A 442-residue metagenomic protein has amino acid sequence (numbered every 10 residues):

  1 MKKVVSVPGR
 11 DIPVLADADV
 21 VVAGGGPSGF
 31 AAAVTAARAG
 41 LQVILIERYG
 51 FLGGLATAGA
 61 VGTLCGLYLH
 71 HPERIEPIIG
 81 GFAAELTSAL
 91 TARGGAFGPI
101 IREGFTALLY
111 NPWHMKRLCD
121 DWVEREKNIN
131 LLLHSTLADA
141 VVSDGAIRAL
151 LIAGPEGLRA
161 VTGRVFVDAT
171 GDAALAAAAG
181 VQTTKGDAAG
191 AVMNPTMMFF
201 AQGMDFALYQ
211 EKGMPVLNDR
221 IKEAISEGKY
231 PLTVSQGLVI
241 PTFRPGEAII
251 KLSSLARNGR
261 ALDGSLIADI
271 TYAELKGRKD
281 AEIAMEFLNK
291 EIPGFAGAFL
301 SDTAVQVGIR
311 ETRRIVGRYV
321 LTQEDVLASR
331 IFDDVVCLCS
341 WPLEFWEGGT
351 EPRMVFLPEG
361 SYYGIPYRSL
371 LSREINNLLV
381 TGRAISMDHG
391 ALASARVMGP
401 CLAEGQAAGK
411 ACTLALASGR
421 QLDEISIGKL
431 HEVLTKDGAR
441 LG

Functional and structural regions predicted by a protein language model:
M1-V20: Extreme N-terminal leader/targeting segments of oxidoreductases
K2-K3, D11, L55, T63 (+3 more regions): Flavin (FAD/FMN)-binding glycine-rich loop and adjacent Rossmann-like elements that form
G9, T35, L41-Q42, E47-D139 (+3 more regions): Conserved N-terminal/central alpha/beta ligand/cofactor-binding core
V14-A18, S28, T57, R159: Ligand-binding pocket scaffold of soluble enzyme catalytic domains
A18-D19, A39-Q42, K127-I129, R159 (+2 more regions): Loop/turn elements at helix/coil->beta-strand transitions in domains of secreted/extracellular proteins
V20-V43: N-terminal Rossmann-like FAD-binding beta1-loop-alpha1 element of flavoenzymes
G24-P27, L52, E73-P77, T106-Y110 (+2 more regions): Alpha-helix capping and helix-loop boundary segments enriched in small/acidic/polar residues
D144-L150: Short, hydrophobic/aromatic-rich segments at coil-to-beta transitions
